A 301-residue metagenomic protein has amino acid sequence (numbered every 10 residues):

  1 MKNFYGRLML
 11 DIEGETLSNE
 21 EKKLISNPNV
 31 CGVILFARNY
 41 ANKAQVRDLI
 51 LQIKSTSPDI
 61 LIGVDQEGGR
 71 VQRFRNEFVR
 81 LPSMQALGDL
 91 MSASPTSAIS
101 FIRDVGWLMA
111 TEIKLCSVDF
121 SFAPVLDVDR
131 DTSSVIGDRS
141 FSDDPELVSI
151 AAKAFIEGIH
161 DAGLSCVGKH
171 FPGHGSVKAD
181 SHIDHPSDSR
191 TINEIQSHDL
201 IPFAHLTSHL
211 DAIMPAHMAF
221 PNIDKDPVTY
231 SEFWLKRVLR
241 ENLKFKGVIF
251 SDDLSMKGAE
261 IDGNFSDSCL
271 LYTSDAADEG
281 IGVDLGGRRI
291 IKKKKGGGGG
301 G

Functional and structural regions predicted by a protein language model:
N3-R7: Extreme N-terminal starter segment of soluble prokaryotic enzymes
L10-D11, L17, R38-P58, I62 (+2 more regions): Second-shell residues forming the walls of enzyme active-site clefts
L24-L35, S117: Catalytic domains of carbohydrate-active enzymes, especially glycoside hydrolases
F74-L81, D119-R139, D143, S165 (+2 more regions): Active-site-proximal loop/short-helix segments that contain or immediately flank catalytic acid/base residue(s)
P82-E112: A generic, well-ordered mixed alpha/beta core segment in the N-terminal half of proteins
Y272-G280, G297-G301: Conserved small/polar residues in nucleotide/adenosyl-binding loops
G280, R289-I290: Generic short N-terminal amphipathic or hydrophobic helices
